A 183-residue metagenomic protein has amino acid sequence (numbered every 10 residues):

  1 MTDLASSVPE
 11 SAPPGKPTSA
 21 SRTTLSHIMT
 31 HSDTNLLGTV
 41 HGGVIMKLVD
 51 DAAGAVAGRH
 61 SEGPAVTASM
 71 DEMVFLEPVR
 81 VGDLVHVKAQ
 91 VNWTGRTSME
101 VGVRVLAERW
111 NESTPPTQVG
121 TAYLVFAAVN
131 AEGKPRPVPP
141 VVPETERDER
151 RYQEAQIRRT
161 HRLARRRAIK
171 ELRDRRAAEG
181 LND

Functional and structural regions predicted by a protein language model:
T2-S6, E10-P13, A20, T24-L25 (+2 more regions): HotDog/MaoC-like acyl-thioester-processing domains
T18, R22-T39: Extended boundary segments
T34-L48, L181-D183: A conserved, well-ordered hydrophobic junction motif at loop->secondary-structure transitions
V44-E62: Active-site helix/loop of acyl-thioester processing domains in fatty-acid/polyketide metabolism, spanning hotdog-fold
E62-P78: Small beta-barrel nucleic-acid-binding modules, principally OB-folds
